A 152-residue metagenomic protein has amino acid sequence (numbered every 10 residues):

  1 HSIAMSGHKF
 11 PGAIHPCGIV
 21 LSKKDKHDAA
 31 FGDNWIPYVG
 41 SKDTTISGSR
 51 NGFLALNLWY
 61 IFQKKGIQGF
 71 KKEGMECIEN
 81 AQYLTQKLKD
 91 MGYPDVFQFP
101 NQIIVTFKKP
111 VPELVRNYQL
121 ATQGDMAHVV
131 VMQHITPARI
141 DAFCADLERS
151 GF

Functional and structural regions predicted by a protein language model:
H1-F99: Active-site C-terminal subdomain of aminotransferase-like
A4, L21, I104-T106, V130: Structured core elements
K9, K109, Q133-I135: Short, flexible loop/turn elements at secondary-structure junctions
S49-N51, Q119-Q123: Short glycine/proline-enriched loop/turn "hinge" motifs that connect secondary-structure elements and lie
A81, F107-V115: Short amphipathic alpha-helix segments
L88-G92, E113-Y118: Short amphipathic beta-strand starts and helix->beta connectors
F97-I103, T122-A127: Short Gly/Ser/Thr- and Asp/Glu-enriched loop/turn motifs at secondary-structure junctions
Q123-F152: PLP-dependent enzyme catalytic core of the Aspartate aminotransferase-like
